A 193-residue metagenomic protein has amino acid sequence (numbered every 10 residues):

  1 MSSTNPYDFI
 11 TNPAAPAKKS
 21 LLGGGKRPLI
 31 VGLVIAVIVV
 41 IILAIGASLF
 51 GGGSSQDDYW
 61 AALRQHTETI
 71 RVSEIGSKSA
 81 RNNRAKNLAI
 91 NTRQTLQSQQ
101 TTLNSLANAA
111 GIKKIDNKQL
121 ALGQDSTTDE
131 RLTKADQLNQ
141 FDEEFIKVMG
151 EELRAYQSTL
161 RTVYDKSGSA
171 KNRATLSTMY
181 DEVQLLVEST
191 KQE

Functional and structural regions predicted by a protein language model:
M1-A17: N-terminal intrinsically disordered, acidic low-complexity segments at the extreme N-terminus
P13-L21, L49-F50: Short helical patches
A17-V31: Short, low-complexity patches enriched in S/T/P/G
V31-A47: Hydrophobic membrane-insertion alpha-helices, especially the h-region of bacterial N-terminal signal peptides
G52-E193: All-alpha RGS (Regulator of G-protein Signaling) helical domain and cognate RGS-like helical scaffolds
